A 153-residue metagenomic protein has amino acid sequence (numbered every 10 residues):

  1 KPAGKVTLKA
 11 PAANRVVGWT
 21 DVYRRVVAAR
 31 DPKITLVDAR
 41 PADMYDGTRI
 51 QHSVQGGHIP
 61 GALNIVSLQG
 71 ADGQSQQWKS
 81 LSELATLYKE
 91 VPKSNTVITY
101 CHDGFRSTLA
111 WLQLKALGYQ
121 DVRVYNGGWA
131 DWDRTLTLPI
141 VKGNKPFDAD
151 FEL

Functional and structural regions predicted by a protein language model:
K1-T35, A39, D43-L153: Rhodanese-like catalytic fold shared by cysteine-dependent sulfurtransferases and DSP/PTP-type phosphatases
